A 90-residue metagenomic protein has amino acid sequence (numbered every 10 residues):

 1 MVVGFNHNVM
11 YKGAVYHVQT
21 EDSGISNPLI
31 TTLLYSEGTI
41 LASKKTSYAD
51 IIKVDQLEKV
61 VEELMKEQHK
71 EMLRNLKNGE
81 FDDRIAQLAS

Functional and structural regions predicted by a protein language model:
M1-A14: Negatively charged, low-complexity tracts enriched in Asp/Glu with abundant Ser/Thr
N6-N8, N27, N75-N78: Detector for Asparagine
H7, K44-T46: Generic detection of short hydrophobic beta-strand segments and adjacent strand-loop junctions
V15, D22, S47: A broadly conserved detector of short glycine/acidic/proline-rich loop/turn motifs that flank catalytic sites and bind
Q19-A42, D55, K59: Short, surface-exposed, low-complexity cationic segments
T46-S90: Acidic, low-complexity intrinsically disordered segments
